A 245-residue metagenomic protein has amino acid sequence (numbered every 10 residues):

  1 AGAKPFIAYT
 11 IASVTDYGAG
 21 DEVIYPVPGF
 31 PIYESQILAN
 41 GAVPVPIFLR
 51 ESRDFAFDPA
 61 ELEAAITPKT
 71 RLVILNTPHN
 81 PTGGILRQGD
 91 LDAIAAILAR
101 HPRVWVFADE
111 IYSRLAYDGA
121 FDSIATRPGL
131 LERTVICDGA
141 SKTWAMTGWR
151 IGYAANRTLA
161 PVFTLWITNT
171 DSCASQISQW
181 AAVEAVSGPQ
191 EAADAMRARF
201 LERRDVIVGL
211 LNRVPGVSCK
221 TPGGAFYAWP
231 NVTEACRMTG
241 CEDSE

Functional and structural regions predicted by a protein language model:
A1-E245: PLP-dependent class I/II
